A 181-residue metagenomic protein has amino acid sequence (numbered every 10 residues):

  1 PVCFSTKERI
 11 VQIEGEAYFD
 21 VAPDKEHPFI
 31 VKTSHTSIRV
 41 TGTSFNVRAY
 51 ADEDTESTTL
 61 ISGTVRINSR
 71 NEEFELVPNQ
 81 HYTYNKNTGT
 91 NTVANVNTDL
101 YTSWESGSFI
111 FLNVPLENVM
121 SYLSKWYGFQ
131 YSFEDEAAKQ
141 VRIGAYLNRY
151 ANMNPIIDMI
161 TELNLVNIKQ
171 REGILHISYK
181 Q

Functional and structural regions predicted by a protein language model:
P1-Q181: A residue-level detector for the "anchor" residue at the start of short, highly conserved motifs
